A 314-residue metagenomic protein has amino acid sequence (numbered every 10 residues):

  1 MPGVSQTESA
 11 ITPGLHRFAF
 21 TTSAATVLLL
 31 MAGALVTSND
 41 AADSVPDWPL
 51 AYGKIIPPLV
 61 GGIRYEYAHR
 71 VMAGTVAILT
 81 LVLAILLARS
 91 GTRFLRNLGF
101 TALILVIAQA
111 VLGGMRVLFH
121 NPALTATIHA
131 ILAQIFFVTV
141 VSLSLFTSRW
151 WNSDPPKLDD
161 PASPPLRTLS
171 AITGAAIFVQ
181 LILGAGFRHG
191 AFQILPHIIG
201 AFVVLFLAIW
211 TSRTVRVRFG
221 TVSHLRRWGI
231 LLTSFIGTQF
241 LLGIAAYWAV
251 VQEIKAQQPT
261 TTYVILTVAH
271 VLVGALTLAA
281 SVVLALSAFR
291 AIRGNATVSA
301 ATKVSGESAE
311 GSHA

Functional and structural regions predicted by a protein language model:
M1-A314: Polytopic transmembrane helical bundles with strong interfacial aromatic enrichment
